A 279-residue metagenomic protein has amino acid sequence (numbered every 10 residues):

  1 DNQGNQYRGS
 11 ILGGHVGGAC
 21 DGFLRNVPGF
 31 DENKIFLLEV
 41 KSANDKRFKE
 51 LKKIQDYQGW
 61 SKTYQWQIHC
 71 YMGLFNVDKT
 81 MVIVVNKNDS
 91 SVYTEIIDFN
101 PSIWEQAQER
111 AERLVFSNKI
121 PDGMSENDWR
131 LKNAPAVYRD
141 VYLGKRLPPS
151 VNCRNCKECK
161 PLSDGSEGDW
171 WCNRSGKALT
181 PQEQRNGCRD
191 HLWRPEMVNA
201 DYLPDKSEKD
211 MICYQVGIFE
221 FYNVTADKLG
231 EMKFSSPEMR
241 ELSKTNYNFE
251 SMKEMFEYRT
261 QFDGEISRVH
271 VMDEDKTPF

Functional and structural regions predicted by a protein language model:
D1-H15, D21-G22: A short acidic/basic microdomain associated with nuclease active sites
R8, A43-D45, K87-S90: Short, solvent-exposed loop/turn segments at secondary-structure junctions
R8-G9, Q67-H69: Short secondary-structure capping micro-motifs at structural edges
G9-G13, L24-F30, V84-K87, R174-A178: Short acidic, glycine-rich loop/turn motifs
H15, E32, G165-E167: Short glycine/proline-enriched turns and hinge-like loops at secondary-structure junctions
G18-Q55, Y71: Conserved catalytic cores of phosphodiester-cleaving nucleases, focusing on short active-site segments
E50-T63, C70, L74-G176, Q184-F279: Metal-dependent nuclease catalytic regions and adjoining charged, substrate-binding loops involved in nucleic-acid end
